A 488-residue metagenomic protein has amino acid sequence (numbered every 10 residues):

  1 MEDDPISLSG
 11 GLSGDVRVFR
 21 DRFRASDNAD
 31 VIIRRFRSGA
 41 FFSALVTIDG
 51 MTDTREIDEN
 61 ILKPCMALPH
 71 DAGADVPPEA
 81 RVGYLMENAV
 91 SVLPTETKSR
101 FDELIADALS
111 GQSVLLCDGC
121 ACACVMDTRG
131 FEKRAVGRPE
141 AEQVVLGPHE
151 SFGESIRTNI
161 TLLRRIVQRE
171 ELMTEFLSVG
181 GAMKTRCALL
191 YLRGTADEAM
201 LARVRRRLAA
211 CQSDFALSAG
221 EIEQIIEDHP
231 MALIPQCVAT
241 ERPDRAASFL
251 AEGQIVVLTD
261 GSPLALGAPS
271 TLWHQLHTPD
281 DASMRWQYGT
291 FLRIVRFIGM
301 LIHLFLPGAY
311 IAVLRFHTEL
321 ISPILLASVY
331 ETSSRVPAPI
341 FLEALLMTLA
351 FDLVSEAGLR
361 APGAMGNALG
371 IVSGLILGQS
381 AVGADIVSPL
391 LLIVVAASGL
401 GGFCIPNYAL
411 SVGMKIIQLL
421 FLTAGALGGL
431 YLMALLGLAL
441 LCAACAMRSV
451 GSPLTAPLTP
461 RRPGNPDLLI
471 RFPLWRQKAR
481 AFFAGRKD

Functional and structural regions predicted by a protein language model:
M1-L306, E319, P323, A443-D488: Membrane-embedded alpha-helical signal segments
Q168, A209, S355, V382 (+1 more regions): Short polybasic/polar patches that bind polyanions
A182, A265, L369, A396 (+1 more regions): Positions that flank functional sites
V257, S270-F421: Transmembrane alpha-helical segments that form the functional core of multipass membrane systems
P389-L391, A396-D488: Hydrophobic alpha-helical transmembrane segments of membrane transport and translocation systems, primarily multi-pass
